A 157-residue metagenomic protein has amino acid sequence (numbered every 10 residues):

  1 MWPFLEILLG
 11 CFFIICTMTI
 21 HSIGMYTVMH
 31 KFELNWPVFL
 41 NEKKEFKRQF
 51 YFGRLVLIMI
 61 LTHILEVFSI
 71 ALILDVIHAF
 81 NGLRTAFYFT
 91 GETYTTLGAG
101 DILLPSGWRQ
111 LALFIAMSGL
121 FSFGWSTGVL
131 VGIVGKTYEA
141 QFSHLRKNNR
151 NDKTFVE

Functional and structural regions predicted by a protein language model:
M1-C11: Feature marks short, highly hydrophobic, charge-poor N-terminal signal-anchor/signal peptide-like helices that anchor
F12-T17, H21, T85-T90, A99-Q141: Pore domain of cation channels
I20-P37: Membrane-water interface of transmembrane alpha-helices
L34-F46, T90-Y94, S143-N149: Juxtamembrane inter-helical linkers in multi-pass membrane proteins
F46-L65: Interfacial helix-start motif at the membrane-water boundary
L61-F89: Outer-pore turret/helix-boundary of cation channels
E139-E157: Short, highly charged, low-complexity non-transmembrane loops/tails of multi-pass membrane proteins
